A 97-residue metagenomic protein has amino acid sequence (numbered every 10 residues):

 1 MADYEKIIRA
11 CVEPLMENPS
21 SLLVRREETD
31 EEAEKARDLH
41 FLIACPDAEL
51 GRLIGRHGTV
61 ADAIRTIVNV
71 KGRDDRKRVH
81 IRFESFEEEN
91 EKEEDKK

Functional and structural regions predicted by a protein language model:
M1-L50, V60-A63, I67-K97: RNA-contacting regions in translation and RNA-metabolism proteins, encompassing KH/S1 modules where present
I54: The feature captures the beta-strand-to-loop junction immediately N-terminal to the Walker
